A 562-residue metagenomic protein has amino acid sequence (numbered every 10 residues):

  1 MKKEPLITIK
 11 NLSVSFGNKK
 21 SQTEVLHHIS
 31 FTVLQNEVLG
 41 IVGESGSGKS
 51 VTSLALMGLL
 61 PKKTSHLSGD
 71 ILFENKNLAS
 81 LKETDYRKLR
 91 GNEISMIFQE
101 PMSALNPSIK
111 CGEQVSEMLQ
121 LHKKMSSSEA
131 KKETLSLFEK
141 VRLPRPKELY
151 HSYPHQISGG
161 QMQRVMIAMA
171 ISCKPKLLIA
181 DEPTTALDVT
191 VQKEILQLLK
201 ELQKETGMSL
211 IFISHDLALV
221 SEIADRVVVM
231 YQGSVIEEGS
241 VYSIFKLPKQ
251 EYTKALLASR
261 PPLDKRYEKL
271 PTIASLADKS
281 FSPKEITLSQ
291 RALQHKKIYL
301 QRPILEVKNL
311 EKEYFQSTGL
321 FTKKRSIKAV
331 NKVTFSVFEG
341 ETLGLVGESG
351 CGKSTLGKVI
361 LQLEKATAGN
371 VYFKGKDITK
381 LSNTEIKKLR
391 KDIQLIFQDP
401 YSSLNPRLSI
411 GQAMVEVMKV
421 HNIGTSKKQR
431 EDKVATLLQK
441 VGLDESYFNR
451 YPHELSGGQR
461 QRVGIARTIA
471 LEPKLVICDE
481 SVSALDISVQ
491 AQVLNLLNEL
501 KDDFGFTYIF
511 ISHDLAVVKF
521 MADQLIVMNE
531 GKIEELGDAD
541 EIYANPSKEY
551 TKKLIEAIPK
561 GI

Functional and structural regions predicted by a protein language model:
S65-N77, G369-D377, L389: Conserved ABC transporter NBD signature motif
L78-S95, L121, S243-P248, L320-K324 (+3 more regions): ABC ATPase NBD coupling module
E129-E148, K428-S446, I555-E556: Conserved ABC ATPase "signature" region
S152-I157, Q161, Y451-L455, Q459: Conserved ABC ATPase signature
K174, E472: Conserved catalytic motifs of ABC-family nucleotide-binding domains
E238-G239, L247, I533-G537, N545: ABC ATPase "signature
